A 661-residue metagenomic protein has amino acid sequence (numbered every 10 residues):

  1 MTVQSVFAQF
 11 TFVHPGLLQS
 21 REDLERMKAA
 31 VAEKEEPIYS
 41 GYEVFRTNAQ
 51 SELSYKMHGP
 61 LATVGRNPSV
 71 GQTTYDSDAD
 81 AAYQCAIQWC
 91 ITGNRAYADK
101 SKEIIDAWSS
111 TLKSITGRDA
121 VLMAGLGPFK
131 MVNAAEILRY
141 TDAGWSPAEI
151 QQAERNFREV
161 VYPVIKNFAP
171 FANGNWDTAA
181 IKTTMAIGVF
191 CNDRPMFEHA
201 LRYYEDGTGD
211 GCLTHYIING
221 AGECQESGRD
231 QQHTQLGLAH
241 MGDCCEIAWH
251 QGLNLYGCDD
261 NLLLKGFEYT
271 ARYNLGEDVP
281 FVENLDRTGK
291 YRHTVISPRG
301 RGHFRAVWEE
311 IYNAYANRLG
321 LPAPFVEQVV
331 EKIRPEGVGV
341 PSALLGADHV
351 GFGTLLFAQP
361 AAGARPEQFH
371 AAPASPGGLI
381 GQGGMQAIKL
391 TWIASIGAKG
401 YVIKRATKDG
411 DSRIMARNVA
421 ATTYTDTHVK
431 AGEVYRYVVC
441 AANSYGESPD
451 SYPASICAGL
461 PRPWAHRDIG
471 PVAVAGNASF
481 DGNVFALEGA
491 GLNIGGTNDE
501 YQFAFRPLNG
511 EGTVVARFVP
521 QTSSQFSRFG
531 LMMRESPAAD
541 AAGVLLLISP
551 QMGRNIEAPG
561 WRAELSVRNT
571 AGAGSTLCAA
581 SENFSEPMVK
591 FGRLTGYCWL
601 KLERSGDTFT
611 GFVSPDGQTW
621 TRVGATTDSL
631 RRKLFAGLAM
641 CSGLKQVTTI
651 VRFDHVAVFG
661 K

Functional and structural regions predicted by a protein language model:
F7-P170, E205, Q225, H250 (+1 more regions): Extracellular glycan-targeting catalytic surfaces
G188-N284: Long, repeat-rich segments with strong aromatic
R365-G397, A431, N443-L460: Pro/Thr/Ser/Gly-rich low-complexity, intrinsically disordered linker/stalk tracts
V402-G432, S444-Y452: Recognizes extended acidic, P/S/T-rich segments that occur within or adjacent to Ig-like beta-sandwich modules
C457-K661: Extracellular glycan-recognition regions
